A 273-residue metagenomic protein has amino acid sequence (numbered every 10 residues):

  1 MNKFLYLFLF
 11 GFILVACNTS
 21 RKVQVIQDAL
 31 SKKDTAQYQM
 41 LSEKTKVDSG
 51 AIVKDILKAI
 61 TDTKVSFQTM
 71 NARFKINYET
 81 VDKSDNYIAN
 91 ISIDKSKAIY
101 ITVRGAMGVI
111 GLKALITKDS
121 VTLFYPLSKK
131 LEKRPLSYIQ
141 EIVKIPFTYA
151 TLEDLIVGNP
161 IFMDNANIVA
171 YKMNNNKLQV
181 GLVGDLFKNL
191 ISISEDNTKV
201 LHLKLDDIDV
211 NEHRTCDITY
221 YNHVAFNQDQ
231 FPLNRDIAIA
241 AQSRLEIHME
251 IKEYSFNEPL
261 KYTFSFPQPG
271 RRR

Functional and structural regions predicted by a protein language model:
N2-F8: Sec-dependent signal peptide recognition, specifically the positively charged N-region followed immediately by
L14-A16: C-terminal motif of bacterial Sec signal peptides marking the signal peptidase cleavage site
N18-K75, E79-S84, R271-R273: N-terminal leader/targeting segments and the immediate start of mature chains
T19, V23, Q27, I168-R273: Gly/Pro-enriched, hydrophobic low-complexity segments that function as extracytoplasmic propeptides/linkers
D62-M70, V81-D85, S92, M173 (+2 more regions): Edge/loop elements at the starts and ends of beta-strands within beta-rich repeat scaffolds
N71-K113, D119-S120: Post-signal peptide N-terminal segment of secreted/secretory-pathway proteins
A98-Y149: An acidic-aromatic
K130-K133, S137-K188, S192, N197: A sequence/structural signal for flexible, mid-protein segments enriched in small/helix-disrupting residues
